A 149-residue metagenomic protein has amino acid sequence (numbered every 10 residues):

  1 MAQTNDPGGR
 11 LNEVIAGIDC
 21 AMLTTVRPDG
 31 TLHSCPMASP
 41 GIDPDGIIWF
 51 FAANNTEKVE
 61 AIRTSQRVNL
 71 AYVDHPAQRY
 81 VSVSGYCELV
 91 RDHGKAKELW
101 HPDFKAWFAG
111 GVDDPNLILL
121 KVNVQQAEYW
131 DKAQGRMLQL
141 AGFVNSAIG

Functional and structural regions predicted by a protein language model:
M1-D19: N-terminal leader/targeting segments and the immediate start of mature chains
M1-Q3, V83-G149: Charged, gly/pro-rich active-site loop segments
E13-G30, V68-Y72: A short, Trp-centered hydrophobic/proline-enriched beta-strand micro-motif
I18-C20, D45-I48, S65-V68, Q78 (+2 more regions): Short, surface-exposed beta-edge/turn micro-motifs
V26-P28, A53-N55, V73-H75, S84-E88: Histidine- and/or cysteine-centered catalytic micro-motif in compact active-site loops
R27, A38, D45: A glycine-rich, hydrophobic loop/mini-helix early in the fold
G30-P36: A positional/architectural concept
G41-A77: A short mixed-secondary-structure module that forms the rim of ligand-binding clefts
